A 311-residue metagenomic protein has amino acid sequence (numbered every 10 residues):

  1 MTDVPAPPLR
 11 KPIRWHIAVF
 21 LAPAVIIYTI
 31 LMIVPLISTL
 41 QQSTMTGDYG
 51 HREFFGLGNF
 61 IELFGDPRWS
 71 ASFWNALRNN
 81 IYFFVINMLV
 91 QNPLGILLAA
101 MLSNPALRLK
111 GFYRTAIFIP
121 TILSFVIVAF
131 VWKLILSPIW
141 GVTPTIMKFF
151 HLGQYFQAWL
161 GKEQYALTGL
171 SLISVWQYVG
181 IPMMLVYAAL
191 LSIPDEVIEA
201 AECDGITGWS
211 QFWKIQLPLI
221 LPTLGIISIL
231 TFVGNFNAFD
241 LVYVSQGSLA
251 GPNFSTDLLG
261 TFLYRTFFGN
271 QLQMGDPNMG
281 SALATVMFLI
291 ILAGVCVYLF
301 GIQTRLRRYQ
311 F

Functional and structural regions predicted by a protein language model:
M1-P5: Short, intrinsically disordered terminal tails adjacent to the first/last structured region
L9-F311: A structural signal for multi-pass alpha-helical bundles of membrane permease subunits that mediate small-molecule
